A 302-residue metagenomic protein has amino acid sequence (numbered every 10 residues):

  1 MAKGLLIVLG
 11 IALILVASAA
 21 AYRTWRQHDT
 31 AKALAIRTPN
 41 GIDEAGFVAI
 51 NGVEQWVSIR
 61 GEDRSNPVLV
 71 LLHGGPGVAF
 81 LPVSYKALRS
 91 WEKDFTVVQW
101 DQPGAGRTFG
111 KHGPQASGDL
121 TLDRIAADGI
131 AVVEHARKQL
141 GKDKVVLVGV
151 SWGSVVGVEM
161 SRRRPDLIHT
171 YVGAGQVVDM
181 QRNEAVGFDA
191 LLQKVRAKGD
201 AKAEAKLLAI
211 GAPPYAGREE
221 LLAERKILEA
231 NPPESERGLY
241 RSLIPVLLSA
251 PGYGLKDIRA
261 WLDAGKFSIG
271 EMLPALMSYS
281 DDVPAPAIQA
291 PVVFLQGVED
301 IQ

Functional and structural regions predicted by a protein language model:
I50-R60: A short loop-to-beta-strand scaffold at the N-terminal edge of the catalytic core in hydrolase folds
N66-G75: Short beta-strand element of the alpha/beta-hydrolase
A79-L88: The serine-hydrolase catalytic nucleophile loop
W91-G110: Conserved alpha/beta-hydrolase
R124-K144: Conserved acidic catalytic loop of the alpha/beta-hydrolase fold
K142-A185: Conserved hydrolase catalytic core segment
V186, L192-A290: Alpha/beta-hydrolase
V293-E299: Conserved strand-to-loop "acid loop" that flanks and positions the catalytic carboxylate
